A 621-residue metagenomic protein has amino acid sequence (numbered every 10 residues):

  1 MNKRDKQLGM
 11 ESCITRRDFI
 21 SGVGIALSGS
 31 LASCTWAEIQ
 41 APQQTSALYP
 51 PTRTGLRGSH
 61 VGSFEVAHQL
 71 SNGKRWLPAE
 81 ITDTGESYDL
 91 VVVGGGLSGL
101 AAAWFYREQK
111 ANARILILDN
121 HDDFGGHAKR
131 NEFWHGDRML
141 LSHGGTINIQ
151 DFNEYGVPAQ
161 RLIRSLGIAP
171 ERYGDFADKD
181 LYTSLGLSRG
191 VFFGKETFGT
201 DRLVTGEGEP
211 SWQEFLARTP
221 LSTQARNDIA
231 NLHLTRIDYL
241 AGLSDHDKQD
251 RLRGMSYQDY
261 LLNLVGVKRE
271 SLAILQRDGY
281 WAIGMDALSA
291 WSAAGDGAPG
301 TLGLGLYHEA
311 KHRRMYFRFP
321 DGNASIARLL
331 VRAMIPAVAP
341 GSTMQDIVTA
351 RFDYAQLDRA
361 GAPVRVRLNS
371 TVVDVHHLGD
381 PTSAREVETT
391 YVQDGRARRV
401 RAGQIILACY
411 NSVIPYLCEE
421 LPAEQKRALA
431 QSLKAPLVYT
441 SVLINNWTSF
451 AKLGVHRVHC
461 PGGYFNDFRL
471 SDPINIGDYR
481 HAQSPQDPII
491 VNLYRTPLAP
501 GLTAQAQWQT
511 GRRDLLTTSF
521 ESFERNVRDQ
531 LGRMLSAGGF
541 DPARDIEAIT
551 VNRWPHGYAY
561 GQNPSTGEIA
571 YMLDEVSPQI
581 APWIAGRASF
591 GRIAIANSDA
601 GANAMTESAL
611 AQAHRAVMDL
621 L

Functional and structural regions predicted by a protein language model:
M1-I14, I39-P42: N-terminal secretory signal peptides
Q43-A79, E132, S188, E196 (+3 more regions): Conserved flavin/dinucleotide-binding core of flavoenzymes
Y49-T52, G126-V157, S292-E309: Glycine-rich active-site loop/strand segments that organize a redox cofactor
D89-L116: N-terminal Rossmann-like FAD-binding beta1-loop-alpha1 element of flavoenzymes
R107-N131: Glycine-rich FAD pyrophosphate-binding loop
G136-R226: Dinucleotide-binding Rossmann-like beta1-alpha1 core, especially the glycine-rich loop that anchors the ADP
A230-S370, P381: Active-site/ligand-binding neighborhood in enzyme catalytic cores
A360, V364, L368-V491, R495 (+1 more regions): Mid-domain catalytic core of redox enzymes that form a hydrophobic substrate pocket/lid adjacent to a catalytic redox
